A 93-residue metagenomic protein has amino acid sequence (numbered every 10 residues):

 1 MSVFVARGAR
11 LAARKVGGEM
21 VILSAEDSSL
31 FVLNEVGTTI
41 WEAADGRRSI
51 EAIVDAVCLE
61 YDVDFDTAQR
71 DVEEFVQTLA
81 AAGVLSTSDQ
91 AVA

Functional and structural regions predicted by a protein language model:
M1-M20, S24: Long, low-complexity, charged/polar intrinsically disordered regions in eukaryotic proteins
E26-A93: Long, charge-rich, low-complexity alpha-helical segments
